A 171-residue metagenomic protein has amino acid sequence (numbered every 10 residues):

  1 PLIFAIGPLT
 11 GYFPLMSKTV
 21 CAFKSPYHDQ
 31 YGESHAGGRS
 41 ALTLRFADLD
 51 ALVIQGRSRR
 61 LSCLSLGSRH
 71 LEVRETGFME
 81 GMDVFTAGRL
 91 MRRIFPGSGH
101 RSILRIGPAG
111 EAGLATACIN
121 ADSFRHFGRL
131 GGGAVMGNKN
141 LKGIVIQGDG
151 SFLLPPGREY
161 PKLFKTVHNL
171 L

Functional and structural regions predicted by a protein language model:
P1-H35, R39-L171: Intrinsically disordered, low-complexity segments enriched in small residues
